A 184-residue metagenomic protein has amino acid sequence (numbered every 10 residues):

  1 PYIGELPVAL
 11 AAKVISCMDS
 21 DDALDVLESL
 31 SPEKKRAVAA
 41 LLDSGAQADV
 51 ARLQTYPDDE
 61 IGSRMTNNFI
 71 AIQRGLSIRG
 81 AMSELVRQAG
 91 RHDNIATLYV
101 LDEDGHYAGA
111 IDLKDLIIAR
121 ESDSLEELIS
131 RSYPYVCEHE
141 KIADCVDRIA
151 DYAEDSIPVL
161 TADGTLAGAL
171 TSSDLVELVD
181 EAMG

Functional and structural regions predicted by a protein language model:
P1-M183: Hydrophobic packing positions in regular secondary-structure scaffolds
